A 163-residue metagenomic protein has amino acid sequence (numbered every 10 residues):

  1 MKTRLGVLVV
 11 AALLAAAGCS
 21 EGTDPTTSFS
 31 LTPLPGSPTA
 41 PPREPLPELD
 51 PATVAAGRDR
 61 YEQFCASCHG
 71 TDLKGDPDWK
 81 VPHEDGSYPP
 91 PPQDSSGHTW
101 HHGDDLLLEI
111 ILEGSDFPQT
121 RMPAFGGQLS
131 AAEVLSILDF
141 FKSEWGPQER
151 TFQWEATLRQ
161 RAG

Functional and structural regions predicted by a protein language model:
M1-V7: Bacterial N-terminal signal peptides that target proteins for export
V7-L13: Sec-dependent N-terminal signal peptides
A11, R60, Y88: Flanking scaffold residues of small Cys/His-coordinated metal-binding clusters
A15-G18: C-terminal motif of bacterial Sec signal peptides marking the signal peptidase cleavage site
T26-R60, T151, G163: Electrostatic cytochrome c docking/interface patches
P38-R43, E62-Q63, T120-G163: Flexible coil segments in periplasmic/lumen-exposed cytochrome c-class electron-transfer proteins
D50-D85, L107: Sequence/structural segment immediately N-terminal to covalent heme-attachment motifs in c-type and related
P82-E144: Extracytoplasmic electron-transfer domains, predominantly the class I c-type cytochrome c fold
